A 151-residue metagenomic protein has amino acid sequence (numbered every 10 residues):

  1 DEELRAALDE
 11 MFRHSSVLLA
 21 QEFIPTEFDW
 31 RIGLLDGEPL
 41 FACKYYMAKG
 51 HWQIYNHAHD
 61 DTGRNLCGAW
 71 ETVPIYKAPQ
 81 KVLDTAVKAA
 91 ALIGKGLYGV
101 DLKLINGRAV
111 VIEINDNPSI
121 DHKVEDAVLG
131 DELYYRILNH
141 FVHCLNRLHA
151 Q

Functional and structural regions predicted by a protein language model:
D1-W30, Q80-D84, L148: Active-site nucleotide/adenylate-binding loops and adjacent lid/helix of ATP-dependent enzymes
H14, I54-R108, E132, R136-H149: A long amphipathic alpha-helix within ATP-dependent nucleotide-binding catalytic cores
Q21, V100, I112: Active-site flanking residues adjacent to catalytic metal/cofactor-binding acidic residues
P25-T26, G37, I105-R108: Short strand-connecting beta-turns/loops that link adjacent beta-strands
R31, C43, D101: Short, surface-exposed charged micro-motifs
I32-L34, R108-H122: A short beta-strand motif that forms the metal-chelation/ATP-contact edge of phosphoryl-transfer active sites
E38, K44-M47, I114-S119: Short beta->alpha transition motifs characteristic of CBS
K49-H59, I120-L129: A short, polar/charged loop-to-alpha-helix boundary motif
